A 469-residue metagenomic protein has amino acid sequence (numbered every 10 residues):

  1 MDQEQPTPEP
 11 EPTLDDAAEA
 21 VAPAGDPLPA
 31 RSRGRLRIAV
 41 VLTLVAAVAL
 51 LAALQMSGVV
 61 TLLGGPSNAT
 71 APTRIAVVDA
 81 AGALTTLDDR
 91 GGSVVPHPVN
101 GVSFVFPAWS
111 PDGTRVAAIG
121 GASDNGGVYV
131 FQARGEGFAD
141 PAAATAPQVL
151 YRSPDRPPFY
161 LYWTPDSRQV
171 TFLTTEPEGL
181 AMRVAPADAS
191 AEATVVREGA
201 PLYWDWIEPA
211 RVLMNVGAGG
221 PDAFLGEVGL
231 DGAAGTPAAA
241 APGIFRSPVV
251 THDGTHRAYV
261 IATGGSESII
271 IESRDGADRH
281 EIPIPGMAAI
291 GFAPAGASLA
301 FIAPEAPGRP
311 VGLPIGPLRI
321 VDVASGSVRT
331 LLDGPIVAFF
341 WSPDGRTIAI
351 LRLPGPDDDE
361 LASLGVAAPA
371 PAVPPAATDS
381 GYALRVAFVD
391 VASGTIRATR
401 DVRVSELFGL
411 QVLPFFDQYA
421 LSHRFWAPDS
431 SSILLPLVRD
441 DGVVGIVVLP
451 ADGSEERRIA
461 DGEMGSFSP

Functional and structural regions predicted by a protein language model:
D2-P8, P12-P29, R33-P469: Sequence signature of WD/YWTD-type beta-propeller architectures
